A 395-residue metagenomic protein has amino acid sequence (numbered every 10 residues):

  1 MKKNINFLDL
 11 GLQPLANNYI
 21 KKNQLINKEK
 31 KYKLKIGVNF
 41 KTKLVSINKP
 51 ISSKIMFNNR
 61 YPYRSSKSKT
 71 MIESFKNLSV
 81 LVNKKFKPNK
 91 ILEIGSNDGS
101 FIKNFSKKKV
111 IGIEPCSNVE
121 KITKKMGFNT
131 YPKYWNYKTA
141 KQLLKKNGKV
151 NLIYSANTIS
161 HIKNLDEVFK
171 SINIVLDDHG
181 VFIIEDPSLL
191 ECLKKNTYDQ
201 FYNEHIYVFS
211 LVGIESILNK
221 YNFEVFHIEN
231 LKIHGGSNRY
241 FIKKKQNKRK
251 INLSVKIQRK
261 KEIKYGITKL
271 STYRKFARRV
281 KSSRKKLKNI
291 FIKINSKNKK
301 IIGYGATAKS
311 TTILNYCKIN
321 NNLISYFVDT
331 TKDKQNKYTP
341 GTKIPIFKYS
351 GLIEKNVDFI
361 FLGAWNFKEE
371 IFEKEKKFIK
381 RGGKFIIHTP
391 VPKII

Functional and structural regions predicted by a protein language model:
M1-T70, E229: N-terminal juxtadomain amphipathic helix that follows a signal peptide/anchor or precedes a small N-terminal auxiliary
K87-N97, I301-Y304: Conserved class I S-adenosyl-L-methionine
D98-K108: Conserved SAM-binding loop of SAM-dependent methyltransferases across substrates and taxa, primarily the Class I
Y154: A conserved beta-strand element that flanks and buttresses the S-adenosyl-L-methionine
D166-V181, K376-I379: A short glycine-rich, Lys/Arg-flanked "PGG" loop and its adjoining helix->strand segment in the class I
H179-P187, G383-P390: Conserved beta-strand signature within the Rossmann-like core of class I S-adenosyl-L-methionine
I184-Y207, L211-I214: Short, glycine-/aromatic-enriched active-site segment of Class I SAM-dependent methyltransferases
G235-R279: Flexible, glycine-/basic-rich loop-and-beta segments that form/coincide with the SAM-dependent methyltransferase
